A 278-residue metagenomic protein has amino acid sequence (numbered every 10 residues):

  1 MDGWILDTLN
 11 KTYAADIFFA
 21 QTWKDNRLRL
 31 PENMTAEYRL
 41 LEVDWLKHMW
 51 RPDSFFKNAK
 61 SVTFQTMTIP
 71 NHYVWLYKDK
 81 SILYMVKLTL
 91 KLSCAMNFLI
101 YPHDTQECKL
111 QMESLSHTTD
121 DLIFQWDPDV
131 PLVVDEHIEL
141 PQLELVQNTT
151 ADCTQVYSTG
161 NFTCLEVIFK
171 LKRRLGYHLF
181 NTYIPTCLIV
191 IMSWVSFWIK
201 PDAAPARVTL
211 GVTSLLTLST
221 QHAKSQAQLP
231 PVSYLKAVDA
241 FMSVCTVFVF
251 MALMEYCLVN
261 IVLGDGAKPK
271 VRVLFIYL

Functional and structural regions predicted by a protein language model:
M1-V212, Q221-F241, I261-L278: Non-transmembrane, solvent-exposed beta-strand/loop segments in proteins with extracellular/lumenal exposure or large
T213-L215, T220, V247: Short, loop-centered acidic/histidine patches that primarily coordinate divalent metals
F250-G266: Cytoplasm-facing ends of alpha-helical transmembrane segments in multi-pass membrane proteins
